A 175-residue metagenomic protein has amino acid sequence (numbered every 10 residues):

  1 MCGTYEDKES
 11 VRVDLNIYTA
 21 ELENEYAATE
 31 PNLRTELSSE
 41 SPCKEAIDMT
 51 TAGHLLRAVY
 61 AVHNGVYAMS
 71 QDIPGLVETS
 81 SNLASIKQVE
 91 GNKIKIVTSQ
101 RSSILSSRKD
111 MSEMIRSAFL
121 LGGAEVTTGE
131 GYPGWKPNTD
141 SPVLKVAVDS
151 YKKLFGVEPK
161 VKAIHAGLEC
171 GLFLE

Functional and structural regions predicted by a protein language model:
M1-G3, S38-E40, I94-R101, T128-E130: Short, hydrophobic beta-strand segments
M1-Y5, V13-D14, Y18, L83: Alpha-helical metal-binding/catalytic segments enriched in His/Glu/Asp
E9-V13, T35-N82, K87, L105-D110 (+2 more regions): An extended, acidic, His-containing surface patch that forms the Zn2+-binding/catalytic region of metallohydrolases
L15-A27, R116-A124: A common structural junction motif
Y26-E30, E40-S41: Extended acidic/polar, glycine-enriched regions that form or flank non-catalytic beta-rich accessory modules
T29, G75, E90-N92: Solvent-exposed loop and beta-edge segments used for protein-protein assembly and interaction
N32, E78-S80, K95-V97: Broad gene-expression machinery/nucleic-acid interaction feature
Q88-S112: C-terminal catalytic subdomain
